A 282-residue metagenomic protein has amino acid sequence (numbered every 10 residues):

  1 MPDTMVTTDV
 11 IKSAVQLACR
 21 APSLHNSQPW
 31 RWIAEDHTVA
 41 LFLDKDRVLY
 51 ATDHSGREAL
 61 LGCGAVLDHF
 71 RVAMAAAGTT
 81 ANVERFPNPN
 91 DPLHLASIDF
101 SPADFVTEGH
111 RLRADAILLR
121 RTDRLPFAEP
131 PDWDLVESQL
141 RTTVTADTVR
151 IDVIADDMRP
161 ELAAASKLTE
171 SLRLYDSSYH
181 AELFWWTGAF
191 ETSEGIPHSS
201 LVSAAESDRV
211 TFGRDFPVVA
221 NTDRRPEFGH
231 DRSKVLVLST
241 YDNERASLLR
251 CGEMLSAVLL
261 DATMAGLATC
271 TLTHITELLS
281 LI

Functional and structural regions predicted by a protein language model:
M1-I282: Acidic, surface-exposed loops and disordered segments
